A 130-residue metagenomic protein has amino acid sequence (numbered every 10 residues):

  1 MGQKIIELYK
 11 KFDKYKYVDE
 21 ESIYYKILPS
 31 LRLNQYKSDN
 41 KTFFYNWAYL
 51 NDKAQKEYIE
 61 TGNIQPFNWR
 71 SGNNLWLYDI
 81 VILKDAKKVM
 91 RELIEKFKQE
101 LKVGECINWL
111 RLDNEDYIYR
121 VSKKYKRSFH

Functional and structural regions predicted by a protein language model:
M1-R70, I80: Non-catalytic substrate-recognition and accessory regions of acyl/acetyltransferase enzymes
A54-S128: Acyl-donor binding region in acyl/amide transferases
